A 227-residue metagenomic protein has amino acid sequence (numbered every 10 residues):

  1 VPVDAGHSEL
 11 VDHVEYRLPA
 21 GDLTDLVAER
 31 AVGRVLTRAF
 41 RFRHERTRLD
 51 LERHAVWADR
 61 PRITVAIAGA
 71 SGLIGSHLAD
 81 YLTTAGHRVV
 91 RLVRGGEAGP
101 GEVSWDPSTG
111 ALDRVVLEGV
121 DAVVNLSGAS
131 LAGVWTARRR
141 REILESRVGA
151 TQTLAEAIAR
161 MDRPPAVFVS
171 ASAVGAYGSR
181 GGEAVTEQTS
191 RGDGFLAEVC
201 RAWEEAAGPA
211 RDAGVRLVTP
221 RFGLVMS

Functional and structural regions predicted by a protein language model:
V1-T37: Beta-strand/loop substructures that line and gate deep hydrophobic ligand-binding cavities in soluble
R48-I63: A short, basic/flexible loop-to-alpha-helix module at the beginning of a structural domain
I63-A85: N-terminal Rossmann NAD(P)H-binding glycine-rich loop of SDR-like oxidoreductase domains
A68, V123-S127, F168-V174, P220-F222: SDR active-site strand-loop-helix element
E97, V103-A150: NAD(P)H-binding glycine-rich loop region in Rossmannoid oxidoreductase-like domains and their noncatalytic homologs
E142-A150, R191-E198, A202: Glycine-rich NAD(P)-binding loop of the Rossmann-fold in SDR/ketoreductase-type enzymes
Q152-G194: Conserved Rossmann-fold NAD(P)-dependent oxidoreductase catalytic core, especially the SDR/UDP-sugar
S172, E205-S227: Conserved beta-loop-beta element that borders a ligand/cofactor-binding pocket
